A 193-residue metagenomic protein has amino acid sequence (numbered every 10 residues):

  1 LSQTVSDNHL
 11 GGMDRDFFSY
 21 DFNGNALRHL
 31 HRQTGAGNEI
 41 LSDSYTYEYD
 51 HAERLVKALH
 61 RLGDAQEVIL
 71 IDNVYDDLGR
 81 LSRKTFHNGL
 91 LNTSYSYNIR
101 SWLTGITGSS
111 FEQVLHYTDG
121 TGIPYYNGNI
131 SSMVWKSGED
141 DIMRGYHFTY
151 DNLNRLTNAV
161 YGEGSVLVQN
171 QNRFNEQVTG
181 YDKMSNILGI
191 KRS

Functional and structural regions predicted by a protein language model:
L1-S193: Acidic/glycine-rich beta-solenoid
